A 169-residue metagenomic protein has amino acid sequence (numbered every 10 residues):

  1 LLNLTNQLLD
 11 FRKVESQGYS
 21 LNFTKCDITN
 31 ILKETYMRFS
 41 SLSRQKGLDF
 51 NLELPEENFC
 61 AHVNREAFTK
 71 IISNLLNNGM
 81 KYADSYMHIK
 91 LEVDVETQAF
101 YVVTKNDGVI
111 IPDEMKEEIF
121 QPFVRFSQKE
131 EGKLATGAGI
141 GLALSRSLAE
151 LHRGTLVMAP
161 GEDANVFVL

Functional and structural regions predicted by a protein language model:
L1-F11, I31: Coiled-coil phosphoacceptor/dimerization helix of two-component systems
R12-F23: Helix-loop junction within the histidine kinase core
N22-D27, R44, D49-F59: Conserved catalytic submotifs in the C-terminal HATPase_c
G79-M80: Short helix-loop "hinge" at the ATP-lid/N-box region of the Bergerat-fold HATPase_c
I111-R125: Short conserved segment of the HATPase_c
T136, G141, S145: Short alpha-helical Gxxx[C/S/T] motif in the catalytic ATP-binding
